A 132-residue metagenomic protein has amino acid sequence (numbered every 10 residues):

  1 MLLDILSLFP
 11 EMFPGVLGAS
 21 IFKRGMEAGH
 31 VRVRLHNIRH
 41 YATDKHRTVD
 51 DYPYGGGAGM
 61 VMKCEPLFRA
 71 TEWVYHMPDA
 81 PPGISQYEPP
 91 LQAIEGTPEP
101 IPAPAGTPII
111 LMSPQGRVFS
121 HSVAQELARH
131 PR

Functional and structural regions predicted by a protein language model:
L2-H40: Glycine-rich, flexible N-terminal cofactor/catalytic loop recognition
F9, G57, I109: A residue-level signal for conserved active-site and pocket-lining positions in enzyme catalytic cores
G15-A19, K45-V49, S122: Short, glycine/acidic-enriched capping/hinge loops at junctions between secondary-structure elements
G18, A58-M62, F119: Short, flexible micro-motifs
G29-H30, A42-K45, T71-P78: Short amphipathic alpha-helical segments enriched in hydrophobics
R39-D44, R117: A short acidic, often aromatic-flanked loop/helix-cap motif at beta-alpha or helix-coil junctions that lines enzyme
A42-H46, D50, Y54-R69: A short aromatic-anchored loop/beta-hairpin motif
K63-R132: S-adenosyl-L-methionine/SAH cofactor-binding core of RNA-modifying enzymes
